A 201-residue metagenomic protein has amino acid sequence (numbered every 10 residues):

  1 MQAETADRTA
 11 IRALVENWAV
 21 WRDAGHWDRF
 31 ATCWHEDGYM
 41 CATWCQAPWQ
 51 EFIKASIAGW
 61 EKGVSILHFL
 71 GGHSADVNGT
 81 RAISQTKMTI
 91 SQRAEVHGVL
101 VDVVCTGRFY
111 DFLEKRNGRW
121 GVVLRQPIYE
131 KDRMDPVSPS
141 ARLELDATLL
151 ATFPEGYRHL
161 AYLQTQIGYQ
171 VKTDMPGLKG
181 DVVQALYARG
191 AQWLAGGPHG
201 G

Functional and structural regions predicted by a protein language model:
M1-R12, R119-G201: Terminal "cap-and-tail" regions of soluble proteins that handle hydrophobic small molecules
T5, T43, L100: Charge-dense, low-complexity intrinsically disordered segments
D7-D23: Short, aromatic-enriched amphipathic alpha-helices that serve as compact interaction elements
A10, I66-L67, V103-C105: Short, glycine/acidic-rich beta->alpha junctions
V15, L70-G72, T106-Y110: Extracellular structured ligand-interaction cores
A19-D28, T32-C33, R108-Y129: K/E-rich alpha-helical interaction surfaces of small helical-bundle regulatory domains
W27-Q92: A solvent-exposed, acidic/Ser-Thr-rich amphipathic alpha-helical stretch
R81-N117, K131-T152: Exposed beta-sheet edge and beta->alpha loop/turn motif
